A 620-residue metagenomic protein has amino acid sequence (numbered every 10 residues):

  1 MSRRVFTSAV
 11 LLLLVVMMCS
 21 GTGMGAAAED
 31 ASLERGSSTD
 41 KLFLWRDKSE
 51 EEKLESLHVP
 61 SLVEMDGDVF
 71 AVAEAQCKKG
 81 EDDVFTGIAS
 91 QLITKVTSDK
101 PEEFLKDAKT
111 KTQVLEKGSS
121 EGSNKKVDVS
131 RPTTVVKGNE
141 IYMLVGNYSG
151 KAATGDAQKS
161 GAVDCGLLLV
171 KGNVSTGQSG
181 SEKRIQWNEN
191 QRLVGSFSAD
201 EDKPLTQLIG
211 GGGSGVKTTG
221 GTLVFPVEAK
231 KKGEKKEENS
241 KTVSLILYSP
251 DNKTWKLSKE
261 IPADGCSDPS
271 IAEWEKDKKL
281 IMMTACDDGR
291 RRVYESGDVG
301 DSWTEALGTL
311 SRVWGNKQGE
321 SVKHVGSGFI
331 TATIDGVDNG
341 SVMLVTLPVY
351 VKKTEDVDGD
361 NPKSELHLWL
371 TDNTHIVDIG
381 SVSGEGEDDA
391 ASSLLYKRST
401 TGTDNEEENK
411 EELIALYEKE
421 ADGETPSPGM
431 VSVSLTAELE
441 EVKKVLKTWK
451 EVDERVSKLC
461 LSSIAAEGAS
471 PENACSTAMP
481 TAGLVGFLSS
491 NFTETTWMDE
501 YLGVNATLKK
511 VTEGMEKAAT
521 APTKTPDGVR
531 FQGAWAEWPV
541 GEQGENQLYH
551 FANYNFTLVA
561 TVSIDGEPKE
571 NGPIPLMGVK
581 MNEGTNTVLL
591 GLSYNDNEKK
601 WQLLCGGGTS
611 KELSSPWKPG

Functional and structural regions predicted by a protein language model:
S2-E55, E64-V127, V135-L208, V216-V325 (+3 more regions): Beta-rich carbohydrate-recognition and catalytic domains
D66-D68, N553-T557: Extended extracellular/luminal ectodomain segments enriched in beta-structured repeat modules
D128-V129, S198-A199, G211, V540-N546 (+1 more regions): Short structured motifs
N239, I574-L604: Glycan-recognition/cleft segments
F329, L394: Hydrophobic, well-ordered secondary-structure elements that form the walls of internal hydrophobic environments
E454-N553, N571, K580-N586: Extracytoplasmic low-complexity segments
K510-E537, L558-P568, G591-G620: Extracellular glycan-interaction surfaces
